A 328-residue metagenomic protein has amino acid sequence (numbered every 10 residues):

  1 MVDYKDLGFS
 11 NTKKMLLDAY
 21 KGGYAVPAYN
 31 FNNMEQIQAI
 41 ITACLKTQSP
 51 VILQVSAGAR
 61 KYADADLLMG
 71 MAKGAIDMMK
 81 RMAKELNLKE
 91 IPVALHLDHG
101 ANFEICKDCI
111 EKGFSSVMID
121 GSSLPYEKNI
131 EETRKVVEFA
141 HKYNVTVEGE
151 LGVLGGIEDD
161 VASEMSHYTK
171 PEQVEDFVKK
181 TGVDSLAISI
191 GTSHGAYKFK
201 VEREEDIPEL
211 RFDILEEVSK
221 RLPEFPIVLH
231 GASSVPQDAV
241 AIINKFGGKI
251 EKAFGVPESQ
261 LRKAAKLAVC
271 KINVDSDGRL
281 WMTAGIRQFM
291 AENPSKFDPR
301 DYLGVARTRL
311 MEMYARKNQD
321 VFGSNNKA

Functional and structural regions predicted by a protein language model:
M1-P27, K296: Generic N-terminal amphipathic, Lys/Arg-enriched alpha-helix
D3, Y24-N32, A59-R60, D301 (+1 more regions): A short N-terminal beta->alpha junction/helix N-cap motif
S10-K21, M34-A59, A65-L88, H99-P226 (+8 more regions): Alpha/beta enzyme core
P27-N33, L95-G100, F225-P236, I272-V274: Histidine-centered catalytic micro-motifs
N30, E164-H167, P208, I250-F254 (+4 more regions): Hydrophobic alpha-helical scaffolding
K135, S259, K263, L267 (+3 more regions): A non-catalytic, amphipathic alpha-helix used as a structural packing/dimerization or gating element in enzyme scaffolds
K263-K296: A hydrophobic, small-residue-rich beta->alpha segment in the mid-to-C-terminal subdomain of diverse proteins
G285-A328: Extended, intrinsically disordered, low-complexity segments
